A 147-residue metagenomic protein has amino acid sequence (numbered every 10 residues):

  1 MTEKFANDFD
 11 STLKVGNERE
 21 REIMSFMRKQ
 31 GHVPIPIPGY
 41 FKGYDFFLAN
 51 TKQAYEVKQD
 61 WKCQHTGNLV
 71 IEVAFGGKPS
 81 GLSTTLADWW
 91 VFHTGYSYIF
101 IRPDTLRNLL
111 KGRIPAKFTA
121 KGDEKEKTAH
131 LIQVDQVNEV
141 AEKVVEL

Functional and structural regions predicted by a protein language model:
T2-L13, E22, I35, Q59-D104: Catalytic cores of nucleic-acid endonucleases
A6-L13, E20-A49: A short acidic/basic microdomain associated with nuclease active sites
D8-S11, K29, A49, Y96-L147: Non-catalytic C-terminal interaction segments of nucleic acid-processing enzymes
G43, K52, A87: Extracellular structured ligand-interaction cores
F46-H65: Conserved catalytic cores of phosphodiester-cleaving nucleases, focusing on short active-site segments
